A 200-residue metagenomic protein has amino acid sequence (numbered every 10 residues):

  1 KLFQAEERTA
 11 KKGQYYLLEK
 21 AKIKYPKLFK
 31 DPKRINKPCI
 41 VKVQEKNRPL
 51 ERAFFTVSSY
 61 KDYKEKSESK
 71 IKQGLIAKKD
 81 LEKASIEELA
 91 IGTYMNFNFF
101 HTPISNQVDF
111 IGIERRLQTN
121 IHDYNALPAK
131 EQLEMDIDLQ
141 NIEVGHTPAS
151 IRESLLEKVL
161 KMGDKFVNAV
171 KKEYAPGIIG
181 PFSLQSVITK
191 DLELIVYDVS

Functional and structural regions predicted by a protein language model:
K1: ATP-binding N-terminal substructure of ATP-dependent carboxylate-amine bond-forming enzymes
A5-I91, F100-I111, R152-D164: Active-site nucleotide/adenylate-binding loops and adjacent lid/helix of ATP-dependent enzymes
C39-K42, N98-F99, L192-S200: A short beta-strand motif that forms the metal-chelation/ATP-contact edge of phosphoryl-transfer active sites
E45, E88-A90, H101, R115-L117 (+2 more regions): Short, flexible loop/turn elements at secondary-structure junctions
I86-E87, N98, Y174-D191: A short glycine-rich, hydrophobically flanked beta-strand micro-motif that places a catalytic Asp/Glu for divalent metal
Y94-N96: A short beta-strand signature within small-molecule sensing/ligand-binding domains used in signal transduction
F99-A169, S200: ATP-dependent carboxylate/phosphate-activation module, predominantly the ATP-grasp catalytic core and closely related
N106-D109, L184-Q185, L192-D198: Conserved active-site beta-strand-loop modules that form the wall/rim of enzyme catalytic pockets and either contain
